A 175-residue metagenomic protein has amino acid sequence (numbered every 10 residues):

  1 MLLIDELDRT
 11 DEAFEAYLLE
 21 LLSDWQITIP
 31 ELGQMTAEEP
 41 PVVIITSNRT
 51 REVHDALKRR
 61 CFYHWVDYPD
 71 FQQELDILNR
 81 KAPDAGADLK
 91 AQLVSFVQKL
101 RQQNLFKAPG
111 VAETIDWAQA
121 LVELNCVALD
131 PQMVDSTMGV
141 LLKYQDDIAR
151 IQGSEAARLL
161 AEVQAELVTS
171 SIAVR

Functional and structural regions predicted by a protein language model:
M1-R175: C-terminal regulatory/interaction module of P-loop NTP-utilizing enzymes
